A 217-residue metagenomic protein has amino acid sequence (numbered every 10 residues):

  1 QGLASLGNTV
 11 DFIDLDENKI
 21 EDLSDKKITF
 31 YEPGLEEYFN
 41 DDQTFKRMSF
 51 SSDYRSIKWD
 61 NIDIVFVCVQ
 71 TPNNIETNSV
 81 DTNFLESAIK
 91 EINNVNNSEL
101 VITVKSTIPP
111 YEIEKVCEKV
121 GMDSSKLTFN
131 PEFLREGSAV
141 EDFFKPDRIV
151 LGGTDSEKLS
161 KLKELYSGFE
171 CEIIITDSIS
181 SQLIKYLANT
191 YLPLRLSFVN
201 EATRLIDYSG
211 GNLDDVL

Functional and structural regions predicted by a protein language model:
Q1-A4, E86-N93, T203: A structural alpha-helix within SAM-dependent methyltransferase catalytic domains
Q1-I28: NAD(P)+-binding Rossmann beta1-loop-alpha1 motif at the extreme N-terminus of oxidoreductases
G34-I62, N74: A structured beta-alpha segment of the ubiquitous adenosine-cofactor-binding alpha/beta core
I62-D63, L100: Conserved acidic residues
V67-Q70, S106, G153: Glycine-rich, N-terminal phosphate-binding loop of Rossmann-like dinucleotide-binding domains
Q70-I75, S180-Q182: A short, flexible beta-alpha/helix-coil linker loop
P72-E136: Rossmann-like NAD(P)(H) cofactor-binding subdomain of soluble oxidoreductases
E114-N130, R135-L217: Internal alpha-helical scaffold of NAD(P)-dependent oxidoreductase catalytic cores
